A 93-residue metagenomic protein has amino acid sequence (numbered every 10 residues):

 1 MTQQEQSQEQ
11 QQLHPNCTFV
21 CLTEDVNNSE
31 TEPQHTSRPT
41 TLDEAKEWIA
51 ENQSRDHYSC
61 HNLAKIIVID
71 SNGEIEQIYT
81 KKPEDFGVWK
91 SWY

Functional and structural regions predicted by a protein language model:
M1-P15, G87-Y93: Short intrinsically disordered terminal tails
T2-Q11, P33, D43, N52 (+1 more regions): Intrinsically disordered, low-complexity regions enriched in polar/acidic and amide residues
E9-E32: Short aromatic-glycine-(Arg/Gly/Cys) micro-motifs in beta-strand/loop hairpins
T18-L22, P33-R38, N62-I69: Ordered hydrophobic segments in well-structured contexts
S29-T36, E74-I78: Surface-exposed loop/edge segments in extracytoplasmic proteins
E30, P39-H61: A short, charged, amphipathic alpha-helix used as a generic interaction element across diverse proteins
E51-Y93: Short, mixed-charge low-complexity intrinsically disordered segments
